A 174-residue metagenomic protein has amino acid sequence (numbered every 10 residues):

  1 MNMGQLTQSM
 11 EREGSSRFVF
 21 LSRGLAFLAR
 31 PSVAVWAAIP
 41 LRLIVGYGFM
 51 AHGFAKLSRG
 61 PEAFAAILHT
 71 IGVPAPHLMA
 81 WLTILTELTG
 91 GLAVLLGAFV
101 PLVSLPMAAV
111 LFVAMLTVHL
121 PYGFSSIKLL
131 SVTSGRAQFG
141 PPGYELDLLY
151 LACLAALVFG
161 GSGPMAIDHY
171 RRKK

Functional and structural regions predicted by a protein language model:
N2-S58, H77-L85, T89-L92, L96-K174: Extended, low-polarity transmembrane helix blocks
S58-L78: Membrane-interface interhelical connector segments
